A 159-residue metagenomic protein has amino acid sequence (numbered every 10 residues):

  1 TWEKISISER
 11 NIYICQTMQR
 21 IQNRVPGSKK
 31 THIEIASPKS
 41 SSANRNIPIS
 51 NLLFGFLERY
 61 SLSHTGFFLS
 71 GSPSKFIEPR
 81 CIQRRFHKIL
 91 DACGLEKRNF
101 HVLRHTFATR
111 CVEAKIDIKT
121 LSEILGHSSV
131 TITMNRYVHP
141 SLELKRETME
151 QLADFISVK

Functional and structural regions predicted by a protein language model:
I5-S6, M18-R20, F54, T106 (+1 more regions): Catalytic-site neighborhood detector that most strongly recognizes the C-terminal catalytic loop/helix of tyrosine
S8, I14, Q22-P26, E58 (+5 more regions): Extended hydrophobic-aromatic, low-complexity segments
E9, Q16-N44, N51-L53, S72-P73 (+1 more regions): C-terminal secondary-structure termini that scaffold catalytic or DNA-interacting sites
I33-N44, S70-E78, G94-V102, H139-E143: Short, contiguous acidic/charged loop-to-helix segments that flank catalytic cores in large enzymes
S37-R85: Major-groove DNA-contacting interfaces characterized by cationic-aromatic clusters
F54, E58, H87, D91 (+2 more regions): Solvent-exposed, non-membrane alpha-helical residues enriched in polar/charged side chains
C81, R85-K88, R104-S128, R136 (+1 more regions): C-terminal catalytic core of tyrosine-transesterase DNA break-rejoin enzymes
